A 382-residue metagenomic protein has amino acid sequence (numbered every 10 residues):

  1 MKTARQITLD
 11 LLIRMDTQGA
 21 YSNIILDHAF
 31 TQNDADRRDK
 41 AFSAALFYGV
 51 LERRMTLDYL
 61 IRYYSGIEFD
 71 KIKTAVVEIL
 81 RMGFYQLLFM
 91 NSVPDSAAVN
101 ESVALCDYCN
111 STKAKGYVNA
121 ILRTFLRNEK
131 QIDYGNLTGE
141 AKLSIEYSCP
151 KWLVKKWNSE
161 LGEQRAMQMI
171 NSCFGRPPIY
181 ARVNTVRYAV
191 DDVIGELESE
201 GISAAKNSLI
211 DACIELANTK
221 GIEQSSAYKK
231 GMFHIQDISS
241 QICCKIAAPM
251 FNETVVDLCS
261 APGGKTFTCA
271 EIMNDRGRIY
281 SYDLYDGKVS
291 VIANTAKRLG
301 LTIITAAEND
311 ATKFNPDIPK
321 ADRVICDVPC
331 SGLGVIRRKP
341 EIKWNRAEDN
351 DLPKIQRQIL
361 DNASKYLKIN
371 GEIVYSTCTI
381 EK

Functional and structural regions predicted by a protein language model:
M1-K382: S-adenosylmethionine
